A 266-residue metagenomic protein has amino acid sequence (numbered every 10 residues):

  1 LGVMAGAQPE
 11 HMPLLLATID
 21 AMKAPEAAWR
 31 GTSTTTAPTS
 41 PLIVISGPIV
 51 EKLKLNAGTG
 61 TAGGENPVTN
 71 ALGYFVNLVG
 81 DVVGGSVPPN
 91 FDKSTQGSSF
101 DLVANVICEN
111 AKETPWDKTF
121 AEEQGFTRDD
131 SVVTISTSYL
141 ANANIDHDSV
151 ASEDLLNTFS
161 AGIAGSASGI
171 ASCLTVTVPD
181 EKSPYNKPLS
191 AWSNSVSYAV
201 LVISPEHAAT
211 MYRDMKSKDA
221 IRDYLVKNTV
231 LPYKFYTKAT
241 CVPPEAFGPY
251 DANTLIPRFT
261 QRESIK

Functional and structural regions predicted by a protein language model:
L1-T32, S40: Amphipathic alpha-helical packing elements
G2-A5, K52-A62: Glycine-rich phosphate/pyrophosphate-binding loop regions near the starts of catalytic domains
G6, G31-T34, G63-P67, D92: Alpha-helix capping and helix-loop boundary segments enriched in small/acidic/polar residues
A21-P25, I49-E51, T59: A glycine- and small-aliphatic-rich helix-loop capping segment at beta-alpha/alpha-beta transitions that lines
S40, S46, V50-L55, G64-K266: A structural signal for small-residue-enriched, beta-sheet-centric alpha/beta enzyme cores and oligomeric scaffold folds
